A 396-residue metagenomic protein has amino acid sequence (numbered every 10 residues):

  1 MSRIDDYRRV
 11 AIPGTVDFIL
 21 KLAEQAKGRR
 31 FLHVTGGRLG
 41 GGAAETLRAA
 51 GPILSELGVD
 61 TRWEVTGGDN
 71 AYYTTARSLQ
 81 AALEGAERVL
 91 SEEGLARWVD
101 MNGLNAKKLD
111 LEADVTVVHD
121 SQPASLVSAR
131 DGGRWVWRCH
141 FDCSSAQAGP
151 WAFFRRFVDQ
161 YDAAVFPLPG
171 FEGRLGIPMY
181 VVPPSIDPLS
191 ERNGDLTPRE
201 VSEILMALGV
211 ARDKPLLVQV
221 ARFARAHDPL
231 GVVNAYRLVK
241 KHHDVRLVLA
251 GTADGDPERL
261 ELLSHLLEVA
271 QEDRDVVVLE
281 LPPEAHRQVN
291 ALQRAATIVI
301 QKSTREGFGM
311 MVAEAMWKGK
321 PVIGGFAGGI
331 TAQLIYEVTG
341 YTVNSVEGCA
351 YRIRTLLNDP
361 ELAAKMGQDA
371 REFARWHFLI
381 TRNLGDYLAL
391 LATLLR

Functional and structural regions predicted by a protein language model:
M1-R30, R48-A113, G173, V182-L189: A conserved catalytic-core segment of Leloir-type glycosyltransferases
L205-H227, V233, L247-V248: Conserved donor-binding/catalytic core segment of Leloir-type glycosyltransferases
R259-A291: Nucleotide-activated donor-binding/catalytic signature segment of Leloir-type glycosyltransferases, i.e., the conserved
N290, A313-W317, T331-A332, V338: Short alpha-helical segment that forms part of, or immediately flanks, the ligand-binding pocket in carbohydrate-active
T304: Aromatic "clamp/platform" in nucleotide-sugar-dependent glycosyltransferases that forms part of the donor/acceptor
V312, P321-G324, L334, T342: Short hydrophobic beta-strand element within catalytic cores of glycosyltransferases and related nucleotide-activated
Y336-E347, T355-P360: Conserved acidic donor-binding segment of nucleotide-sugar-dependent glycosyltransferases
T355, L362-H377, N383-A389: A short, well-ordered alpha-helix in the C-terminal region of glycosyltransferases
